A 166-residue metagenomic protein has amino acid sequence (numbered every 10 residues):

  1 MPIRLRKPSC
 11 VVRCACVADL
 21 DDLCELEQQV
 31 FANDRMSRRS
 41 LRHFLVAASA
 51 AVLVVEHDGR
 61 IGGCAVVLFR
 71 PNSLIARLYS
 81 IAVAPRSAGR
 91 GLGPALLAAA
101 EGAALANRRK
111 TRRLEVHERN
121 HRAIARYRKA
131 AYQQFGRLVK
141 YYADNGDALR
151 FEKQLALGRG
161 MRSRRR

Functional and structural regions predicted by a protein language model:
P2-C10, C14-R86, P94-A99, A103 (+4 more regions): Acetyl-CoA-dependent GNAT
N72-L74, N120, Y142-D147: Short acidic/glycine-enriched loop/turn segments that link adjacent beta-strands
S80, A84-A98, L105-N107, T111 (+3 more regions): Conserved glycine-rich acetyl-CoA-binding loop
R113-L114, R164: Amphipathic repeat-derived elements
E115, R128-R150: Conserved catalytic-core motifs of GNAT/GCN5-like acyltransferases
